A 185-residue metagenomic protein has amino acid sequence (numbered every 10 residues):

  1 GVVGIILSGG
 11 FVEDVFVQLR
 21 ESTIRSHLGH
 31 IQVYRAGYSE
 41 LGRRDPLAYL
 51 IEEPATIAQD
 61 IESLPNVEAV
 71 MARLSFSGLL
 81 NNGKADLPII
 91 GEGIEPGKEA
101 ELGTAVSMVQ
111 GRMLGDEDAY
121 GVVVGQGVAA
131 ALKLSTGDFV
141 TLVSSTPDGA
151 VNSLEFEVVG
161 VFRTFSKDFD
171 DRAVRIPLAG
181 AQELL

Functional and structural regions predicted by a protein language model:
G1-G4: Alpha-helical transmembrane segments of integral membrane proteins
G9-I90, R112-M113, E117-D118: Hydrophobic, regular-secondary-structure patches
E21, G180-L185: Short beta-strand/turn micro-motifs at beta-sheet edges
S39, P96-K98: Short, charged/polar surface micro-motifs in flexible loops or helix N-caps
A55-A58, L178, Q182: Extracytoplasmic/secreted envelope proteins and their assembly/folding machinery, especially bacterial periplasmic
R73-F76, A85-E95, S107-A179: Hydrophobic secondary-structure segments that place a key small or acidic residue at a functional site
K98-V106: Cytochrome P450 core scaffold surrounding the K-helix E-X-X-R motif and the conserved "meander" helix-loop region
E101-L102, A131-L132, L184: Residues that scaffold the ATP/ADP-binding catalytic core of kinase and kinase-like folds
